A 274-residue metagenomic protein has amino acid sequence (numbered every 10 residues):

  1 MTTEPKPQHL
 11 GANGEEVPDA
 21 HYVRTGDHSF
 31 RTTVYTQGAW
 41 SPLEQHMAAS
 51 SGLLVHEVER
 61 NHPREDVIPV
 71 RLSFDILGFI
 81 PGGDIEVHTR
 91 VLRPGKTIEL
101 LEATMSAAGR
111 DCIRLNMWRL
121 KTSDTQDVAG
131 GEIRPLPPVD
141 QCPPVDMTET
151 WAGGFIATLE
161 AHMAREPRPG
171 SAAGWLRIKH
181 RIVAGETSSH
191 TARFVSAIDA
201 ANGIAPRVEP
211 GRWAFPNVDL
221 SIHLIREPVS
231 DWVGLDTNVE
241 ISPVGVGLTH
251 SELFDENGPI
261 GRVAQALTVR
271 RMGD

Functional and structural regions predicted by a protein language model:
M1-D274: Terminal targeting signals and extreme-terminal segments of soluble enzymes
